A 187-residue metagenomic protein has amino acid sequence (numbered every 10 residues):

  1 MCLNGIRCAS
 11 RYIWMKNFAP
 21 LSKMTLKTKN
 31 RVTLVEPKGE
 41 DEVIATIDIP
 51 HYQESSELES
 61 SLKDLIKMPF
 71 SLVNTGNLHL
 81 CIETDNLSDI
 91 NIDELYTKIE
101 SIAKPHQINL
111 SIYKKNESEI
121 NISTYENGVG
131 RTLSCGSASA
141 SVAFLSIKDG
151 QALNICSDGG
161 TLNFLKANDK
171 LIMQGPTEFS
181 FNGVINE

Functional and structural regions predicted by a protein language model:
M1, I6-S134, S141-E187: Active-site proximal loop and beta-alpha junction motif in alpha/beta enzyme cores
